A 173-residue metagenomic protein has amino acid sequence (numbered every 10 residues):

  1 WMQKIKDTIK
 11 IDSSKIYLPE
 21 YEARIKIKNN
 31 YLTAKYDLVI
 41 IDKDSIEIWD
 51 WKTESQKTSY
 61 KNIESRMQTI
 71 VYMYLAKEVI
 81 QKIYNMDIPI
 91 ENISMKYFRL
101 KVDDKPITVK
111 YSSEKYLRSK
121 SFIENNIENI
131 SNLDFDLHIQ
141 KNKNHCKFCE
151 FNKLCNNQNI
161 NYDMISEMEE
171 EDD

Functional and structural regions predicted by a protein language model:
W1-E22: A non-catalytic, helix-rich entry segment at domain boundaries
I11-D12, E78-I88, N129-K141: Surface-exposed helix-capping loop/turn segments at secondary-structure junctions
D12-L18, E91-S94, N144: Short, charged hinge/linker segments at domain and secondary-structure junctions
Y21-N125: Mg2+/Mn2+-dependent nuclease catalytic core
E114-N152: Polybasic (Lys/Arg-rich)
K141-D173: Acidic, carboxylate-rich catalytic segments that either coordinate divalent cations
